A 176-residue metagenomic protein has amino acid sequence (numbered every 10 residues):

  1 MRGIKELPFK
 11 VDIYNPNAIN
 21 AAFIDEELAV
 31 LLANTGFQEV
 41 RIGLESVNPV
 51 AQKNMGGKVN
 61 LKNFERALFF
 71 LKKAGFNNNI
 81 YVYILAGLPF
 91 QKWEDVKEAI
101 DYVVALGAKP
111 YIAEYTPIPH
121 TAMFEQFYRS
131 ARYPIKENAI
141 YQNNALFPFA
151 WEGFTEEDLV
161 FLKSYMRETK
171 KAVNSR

Functional and structural regions predicted by a protein language model:
M1-Y81, A86: Conserved SAM/AdoMet-binding glycine-rich loop
N17-N20, K92, T155: Helix N-terminus capping/helix-initiation residues
A22-I24, P89-V96: Active-site glycine- and acidic-residue-rich loops that bind and position anionic ligands or nucleotide-like cofactors
P49-A51, P89-K92, P119-A122: Short catalytic/ligand-binding loop motif for oxyanion handling, primarily in non-cytosolic enzymes, centered on
G56, L88, W151-F154: Pocket-edge positions in alpha/beta enzyme catalytic cores
N79, E94-R176: C-terminal accessory regions of radical SAM enzymes
